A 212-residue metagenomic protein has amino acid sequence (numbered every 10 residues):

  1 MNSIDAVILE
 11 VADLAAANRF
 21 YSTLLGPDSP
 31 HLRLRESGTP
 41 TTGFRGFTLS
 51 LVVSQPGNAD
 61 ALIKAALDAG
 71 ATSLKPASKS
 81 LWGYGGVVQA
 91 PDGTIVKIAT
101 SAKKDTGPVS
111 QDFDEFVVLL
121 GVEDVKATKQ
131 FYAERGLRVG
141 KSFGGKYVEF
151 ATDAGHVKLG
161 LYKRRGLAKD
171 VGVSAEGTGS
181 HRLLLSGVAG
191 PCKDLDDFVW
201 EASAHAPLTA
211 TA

Functional and structural regions predicted by a protein language model:
M1-A16, G46-L51, A99-Q130, E134-K141 (+2 more regions): N-terminal beta-strand motif that seeds the catalytic metal site of vicinal oxygen chelate
M1-P40, W82, L119-G166: Core segments of cupin and vicinal oxygen chelate
S3, L67-D112, K141-F143, V148-R164 (+1 more regions): Vicinal oxygen chelate
A17-F20, G57-A65, F131, P191-K193: Short amphipathic alpha-helices within nucleic acid-binding modules
H31-K97: N-terminal accessory/assembly segment that mediates macromolecular interactions
L32-S37, K103-T106, G166-V173, A210-T211: A short, acidic/glycine-rich surface segment
T39-T41, G107-S110, A151, V173-G177: Short secondary-structure boundary/capping segments
L167-K193: Glycine/small-residue-rich hydrophobic helix-like segments
